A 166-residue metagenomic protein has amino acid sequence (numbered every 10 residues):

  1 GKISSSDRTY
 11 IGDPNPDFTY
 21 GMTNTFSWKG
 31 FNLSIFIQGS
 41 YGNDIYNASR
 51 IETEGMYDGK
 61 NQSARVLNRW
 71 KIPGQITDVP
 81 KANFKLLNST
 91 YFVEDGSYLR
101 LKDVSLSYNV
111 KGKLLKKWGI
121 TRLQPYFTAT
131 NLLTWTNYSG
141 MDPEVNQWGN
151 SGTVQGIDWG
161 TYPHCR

Functional and structural regions predicted by a protein language model:
G1-P14, T130, N137: Conserved small-residue
G1-S6, I76-T90, W148-V154: Flexible, solvent-exposed coil segments and beta strand-coil junctions, predominantly the extracellular/periplasmic
T9-D13, F92-D95, I157-T161: Outer-membrane beta-barrel domain signature
P16-Y20, S97-K102, P163-R166: Residues that define the transmembrane beta-barrel architecture of outer-membrane proteins
T23, N32-S34, Q124-Y126: Residue-level detector of the transmembrane beta-barrel scaffold of outer-membrane proteins
G30-S34, K113-L114: Repeated loop/turn-to-beta-strand initiation elements of outer-membrane beta-barrel proteins
S40-Q124, T128-T130: Extracytoplasmic gating/loop element in the C-terminal half of outer-membrane beta-barrel translocons and assembly
Q62-S63, L86, T136-R166: C-terminal beta-signal and terminal closure region of outer-membrane beta-barrel proteins
